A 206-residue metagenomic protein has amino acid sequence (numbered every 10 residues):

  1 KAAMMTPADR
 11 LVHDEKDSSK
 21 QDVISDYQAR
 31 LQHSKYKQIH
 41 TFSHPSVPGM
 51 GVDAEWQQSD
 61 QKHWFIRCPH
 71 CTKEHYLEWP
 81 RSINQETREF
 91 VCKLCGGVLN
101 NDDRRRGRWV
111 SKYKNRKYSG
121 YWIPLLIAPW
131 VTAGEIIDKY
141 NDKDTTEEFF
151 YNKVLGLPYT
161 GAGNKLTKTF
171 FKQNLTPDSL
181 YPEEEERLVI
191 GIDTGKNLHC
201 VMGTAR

Functional and structural regions predicted by a protein language model:
K1-R206: Short, flexible loop motifs at catalytic/binding sites
